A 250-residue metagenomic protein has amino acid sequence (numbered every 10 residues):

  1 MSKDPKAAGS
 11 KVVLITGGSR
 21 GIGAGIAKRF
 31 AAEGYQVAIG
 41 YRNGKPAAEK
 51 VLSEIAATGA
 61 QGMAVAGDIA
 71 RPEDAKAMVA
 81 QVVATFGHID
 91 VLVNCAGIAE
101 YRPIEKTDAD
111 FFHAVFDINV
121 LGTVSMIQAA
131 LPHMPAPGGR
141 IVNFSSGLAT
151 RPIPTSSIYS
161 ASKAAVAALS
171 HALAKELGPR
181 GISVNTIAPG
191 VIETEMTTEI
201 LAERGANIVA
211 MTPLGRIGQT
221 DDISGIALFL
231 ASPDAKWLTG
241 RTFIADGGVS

Functional and structural regions predicted by a protein language model:
S2-D4, R151, L228, T239-S250: Short C-terminal tail/terminal secondary-structure segment of NAD(P)H-dependent dehydrogenase/reductase domains
S19-R20: Conserved glycine-rich cofactor-binding loop
A99, T107, P152-S160, A172 (+1 more regions): Active-site loop-to-helix junction immediately N-terminal to the catalytic Tyr of the SDR YXXXK motif in Rossmann-fold
P103-I104, F111-F116, I208: Substrate-binding pocket helix/loop in short-chain dehydrogenase/reductase
I127, S162, S170: Active-site helix of classical SDR
P132, K175-P179, K236: Alpha-helical segment proximal to the catalytic Tyr-Lys
S146: Residue(s) in the substrate-gating loop at a strand-loop-helix junction that position the organic substrate next
